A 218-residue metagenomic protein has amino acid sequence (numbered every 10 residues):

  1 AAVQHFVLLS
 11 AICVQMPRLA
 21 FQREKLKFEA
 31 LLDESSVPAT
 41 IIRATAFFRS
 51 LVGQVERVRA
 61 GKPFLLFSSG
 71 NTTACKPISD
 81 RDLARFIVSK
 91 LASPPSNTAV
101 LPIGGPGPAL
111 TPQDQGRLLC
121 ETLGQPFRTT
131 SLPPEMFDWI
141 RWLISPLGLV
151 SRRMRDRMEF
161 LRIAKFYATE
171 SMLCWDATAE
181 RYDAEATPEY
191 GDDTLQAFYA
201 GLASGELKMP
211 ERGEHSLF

Functional and structural regions predicted by a protein language model:
A1-H5, S35-V37: A short helix->loop->beta-strand "cap" motif at the edges of active sites that frequently abuts
V3-F6, R18, D192: Generic N-terminal initiation segments characterized by hydrophobic and/or small/turn-forming residues
F6, F21, F47-F48, F86 (+2 more regions): Aromatic side chains
S10-A11: Conserved NAD(P)H cofactor-binding loop of Rossmann-fold oxidoreductase domains
V14-F127, W142: Oxidoreductase cofactor-interface core, primarily capturing Rossmann-like NAD(P)-dependent enzymes
T129-P133: A short coil-to-beta-strand element that immediately follows conserved catalytic motifs
E135-F218: A hydrophobic C-terminal alpha-helical subdomain
